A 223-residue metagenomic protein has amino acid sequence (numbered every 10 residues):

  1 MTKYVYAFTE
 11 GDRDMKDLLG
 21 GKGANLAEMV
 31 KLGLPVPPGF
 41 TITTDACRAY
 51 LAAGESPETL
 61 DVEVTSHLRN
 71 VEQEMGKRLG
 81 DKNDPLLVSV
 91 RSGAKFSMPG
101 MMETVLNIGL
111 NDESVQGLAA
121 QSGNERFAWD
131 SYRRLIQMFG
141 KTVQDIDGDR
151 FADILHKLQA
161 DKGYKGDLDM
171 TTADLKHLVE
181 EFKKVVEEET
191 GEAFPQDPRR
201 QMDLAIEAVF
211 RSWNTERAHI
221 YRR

Functional and structural regions predicted by a protein language model:
M1-R223: N-terminal beta-alpha lobe that positions the nucleotide/phosphoryl donor in ATP/NTP-coupled carboxylate activation
